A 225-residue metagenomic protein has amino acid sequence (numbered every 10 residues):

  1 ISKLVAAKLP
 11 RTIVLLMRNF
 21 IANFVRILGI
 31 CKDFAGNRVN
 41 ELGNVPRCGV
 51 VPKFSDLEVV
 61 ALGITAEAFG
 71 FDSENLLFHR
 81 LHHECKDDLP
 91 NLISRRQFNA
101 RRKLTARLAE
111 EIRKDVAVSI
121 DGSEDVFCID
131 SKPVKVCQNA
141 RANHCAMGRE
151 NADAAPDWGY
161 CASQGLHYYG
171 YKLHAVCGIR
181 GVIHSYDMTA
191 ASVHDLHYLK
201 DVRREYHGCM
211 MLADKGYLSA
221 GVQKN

Functional and structural regions predicted by a protein language model:
I1-N225: Short alpha-helical elements
